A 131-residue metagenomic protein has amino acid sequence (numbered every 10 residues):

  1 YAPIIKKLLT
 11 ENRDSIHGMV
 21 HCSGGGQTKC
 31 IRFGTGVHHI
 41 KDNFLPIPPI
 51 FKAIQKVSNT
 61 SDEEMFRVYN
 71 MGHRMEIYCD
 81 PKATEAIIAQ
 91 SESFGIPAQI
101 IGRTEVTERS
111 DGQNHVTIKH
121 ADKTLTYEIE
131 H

Functional and structural regions predicted by a protein language model:
A2-H131: Glycine-/charge-enriched secondary-structure boundary and capping motifs
